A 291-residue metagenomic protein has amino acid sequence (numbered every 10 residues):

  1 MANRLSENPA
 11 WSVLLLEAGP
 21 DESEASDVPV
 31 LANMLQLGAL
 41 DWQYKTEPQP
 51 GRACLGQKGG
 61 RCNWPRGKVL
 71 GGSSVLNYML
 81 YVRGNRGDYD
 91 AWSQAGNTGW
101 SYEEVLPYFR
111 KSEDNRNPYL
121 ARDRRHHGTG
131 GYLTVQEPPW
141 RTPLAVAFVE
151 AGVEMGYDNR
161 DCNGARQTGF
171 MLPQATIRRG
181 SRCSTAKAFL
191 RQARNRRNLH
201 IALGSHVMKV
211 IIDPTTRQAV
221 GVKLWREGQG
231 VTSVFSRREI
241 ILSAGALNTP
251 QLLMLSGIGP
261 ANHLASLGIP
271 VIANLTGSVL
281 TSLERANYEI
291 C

Functional and structural regions predicted by a protein language model:
M1-C291: N-terminal redox-cofactor-binding region of secreted/periplasmic oxidoreductases
